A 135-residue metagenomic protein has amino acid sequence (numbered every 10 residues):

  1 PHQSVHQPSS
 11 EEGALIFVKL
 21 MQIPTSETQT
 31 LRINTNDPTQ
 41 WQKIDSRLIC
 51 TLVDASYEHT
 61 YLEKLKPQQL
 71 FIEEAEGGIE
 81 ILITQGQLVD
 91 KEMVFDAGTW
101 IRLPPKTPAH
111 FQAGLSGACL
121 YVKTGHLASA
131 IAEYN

Functional and structural regions predicted by a protein language model:
P1-Q3, V89-A109: Short acidic-glycine-tyrosine-enriched beta hairpin
H2-S26, P105-E133: Ligand-binding loop in jelly-roll beta-barrel domains
E11-Y57, Y61, N135: A short, N-terminal "cap"/entry segment at the start of jelly-roll beta-barrel domains of the cupin/DSBH fold
F17, T60-K64, E80, W100-R102 (+1 more regions): Conserved hydrophobic/aromatic beta-strand scaffold that supports enzyme active sites
V53, K66-E73: Regulatory nucleotide-sensing modules
L65-P67, I83, L103, A113: Hydrophobic residues in beta-strands and at strand termini
A75-K91, A97: Glycine- and acidic-residue-biased ligand/ion/polar-headgroup-sensing regions
